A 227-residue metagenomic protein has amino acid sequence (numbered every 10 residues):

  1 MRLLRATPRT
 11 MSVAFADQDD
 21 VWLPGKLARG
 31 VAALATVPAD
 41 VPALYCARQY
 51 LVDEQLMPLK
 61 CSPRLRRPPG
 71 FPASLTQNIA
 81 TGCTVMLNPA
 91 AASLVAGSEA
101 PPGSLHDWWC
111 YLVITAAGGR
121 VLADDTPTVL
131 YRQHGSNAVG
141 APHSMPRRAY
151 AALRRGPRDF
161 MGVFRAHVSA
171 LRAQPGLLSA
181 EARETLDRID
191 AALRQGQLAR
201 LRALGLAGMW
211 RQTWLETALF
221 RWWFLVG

Functional and structural regions predicted by a protein language model:
M1-H143: Nucleotide-sugar donor-binding/catalytic module of glycosyltransferases that assemble extracellular/cell-envelope
G103, W109, R132-G227: C-terminal subregions of glycosyltransferases and related glycan-biosynthesis enzymes
